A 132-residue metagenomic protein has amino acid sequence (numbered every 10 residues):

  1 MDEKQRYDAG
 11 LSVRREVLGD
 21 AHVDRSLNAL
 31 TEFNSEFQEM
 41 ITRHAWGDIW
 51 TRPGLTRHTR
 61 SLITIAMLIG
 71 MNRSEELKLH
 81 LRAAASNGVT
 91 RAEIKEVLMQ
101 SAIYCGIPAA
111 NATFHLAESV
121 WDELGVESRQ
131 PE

Functional and structural regions predicted by a protein language model:
M1-H58, S86, A112-E132: Acidic, glycine/proline-rich low-complexity segments that act as flexible tails and inter-domain linkers
I41-A45, L62-M67, V97-A102, T113: Short alpha-helical scaffolding segments that buttress acidic/His motifs in well-ordered protein cores
I65, I69-K95: Mid-chain, well-packed structural core segment of small domains
R82, M99-A102, E118: Short amphipathic alpha-helical surface patches that mediate protein-protein
I107-N111: Substrate/cofactor-recognition hotspot
